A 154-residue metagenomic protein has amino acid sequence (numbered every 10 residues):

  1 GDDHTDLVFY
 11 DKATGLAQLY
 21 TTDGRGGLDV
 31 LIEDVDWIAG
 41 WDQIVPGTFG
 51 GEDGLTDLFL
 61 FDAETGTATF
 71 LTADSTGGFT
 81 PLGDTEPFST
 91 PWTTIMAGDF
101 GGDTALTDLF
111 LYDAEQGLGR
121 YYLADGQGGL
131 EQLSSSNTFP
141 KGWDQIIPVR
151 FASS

Functional and structural regions predicted by a protein language model:
G1-S154: Trp/Gly-enriched beta-strand/coil motifs that build multi-repeat beta-propeller-like domains and related W-rich binding
